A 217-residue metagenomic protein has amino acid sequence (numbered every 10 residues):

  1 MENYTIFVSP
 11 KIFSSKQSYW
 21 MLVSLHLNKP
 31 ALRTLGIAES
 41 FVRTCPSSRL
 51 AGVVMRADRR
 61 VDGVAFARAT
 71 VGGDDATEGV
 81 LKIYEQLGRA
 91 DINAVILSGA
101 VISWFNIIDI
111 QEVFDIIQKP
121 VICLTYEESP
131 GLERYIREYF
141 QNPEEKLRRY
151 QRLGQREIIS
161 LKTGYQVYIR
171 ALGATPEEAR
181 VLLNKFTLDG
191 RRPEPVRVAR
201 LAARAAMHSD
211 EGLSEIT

Functional and structural regions predicted by a protein language model:
M1-L22: N-terminal amphipathic/basic-hydrophobic helices that include classical n-h-c signal peptides and signal-anchor
W20-T44: Two-metal-ion RNase H-like nuclease active-site motif
K29, S47, V71, D75-G79 (+5 more regions): Conserved active-site and cofactor/substrate-binding residues in soluble primary-metabolism enzymes
I37-A38, N93-G99, I122-T125: Short glycine-rich or small-residue beta-strand-to-loop segments that form or flank ligand, phosphate, metal/Fe-S
S40-T44, G99-I108, E127-P130, A174-P176: Gly/Ser/Thr-rich loops at beta-strand to alpha-helix junctions that form or flank small-molecule/cofactor-binding
S47-S103: A glycine-rich, hydrophobic loop/mini-helix early in the fold
D109-Y168: Long, charge-dense
L172-T217: Charge-patterned, long linear interaction tracts outside catalytic cores
